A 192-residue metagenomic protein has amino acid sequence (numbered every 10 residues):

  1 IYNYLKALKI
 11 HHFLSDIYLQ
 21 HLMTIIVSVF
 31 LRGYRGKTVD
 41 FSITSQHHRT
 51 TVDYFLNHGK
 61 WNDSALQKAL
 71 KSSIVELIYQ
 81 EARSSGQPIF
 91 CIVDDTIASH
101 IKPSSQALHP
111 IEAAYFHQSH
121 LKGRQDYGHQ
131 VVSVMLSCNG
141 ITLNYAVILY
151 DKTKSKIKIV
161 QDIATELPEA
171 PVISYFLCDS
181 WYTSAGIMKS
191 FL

Functional and structural regions predicted by a protein language model:
I1-D63: Gly/serine-rich nucleotide phosphate-binding loop at the start of the catalytic core of nucleotide/ADP-ribose-handling
T50-F55, G59, Y115-I173: Electropositive, glycine- and tryptophan-enriched low-complexity nucleic-acid-binding patches
H58-I141: Active-site-proximal, Lys/Arg-enriched surface segment that forms a nucleic-acid-binding/basic interface patch
P88, E166-E169, M188-L192: Short, surface-exposed basic-aromatic patches at helix termini and helix-loop junctions that form
F90-D94, N144-A146, Y175-L177: A structural signal for short, well-ordered beta-strand segments and their strand-loop junctions that often border
I101-S104, Y145, S184-F191: A short acidic (Asp/Glu
L177-S184: Acidic, metal-coordinating catalytic cores used for nucleic-acid/nucleotide bond scission and strand-transfer chemistry
